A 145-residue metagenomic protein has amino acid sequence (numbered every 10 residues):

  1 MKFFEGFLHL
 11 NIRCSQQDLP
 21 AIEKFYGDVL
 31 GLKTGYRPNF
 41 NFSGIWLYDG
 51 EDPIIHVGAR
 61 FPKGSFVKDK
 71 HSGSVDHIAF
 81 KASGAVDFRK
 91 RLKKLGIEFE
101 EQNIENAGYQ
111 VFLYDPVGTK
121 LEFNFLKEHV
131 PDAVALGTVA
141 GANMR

Functional and structural regions predicted by a protein language model:
M1-F3, R89-R145: Vicinal oxygen chelate
F7-Q16, Y48, F66-R91, Y109-Y114 (+1 more regions): Vicinal oxygen chelate
I12-I54: Core segments of cupin and vicinal oxygen chelate
A21-K24, D28, V86-K94: Replace "anionic and nucleotidyl ligands
N39-G44, S74, E105-Y109: Short acidic/glycine-enriched loop/turn segments that link adjacent beta-strands
F42, P62-V67, F99, P131-D132: A short, acidic/glycine-rich surface segment
H56-G58, E122: Conserved beta-strand in the GNAT
A59-P62, L126: Acetyl-CoA-dependent GNAT
